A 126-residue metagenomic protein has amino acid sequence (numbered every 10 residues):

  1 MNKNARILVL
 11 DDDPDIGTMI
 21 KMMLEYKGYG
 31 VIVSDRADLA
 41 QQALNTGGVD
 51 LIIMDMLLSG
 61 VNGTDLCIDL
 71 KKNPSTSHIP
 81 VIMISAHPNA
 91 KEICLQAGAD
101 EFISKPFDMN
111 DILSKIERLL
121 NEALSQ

Functional and structural regions predicted by a protein language model:
P14-I32: Two-component/phosphorelay signaling modules centered on CheY-like receiver
G17, S59, S77: The feature encodes the CheY-like receiver
V33-L51: Acidic, metal-coordinating helix/loop segments flanking the phosphotransfer/catalytic sites of two-component signaling
D35-R36, N62-D65: Acidic catalytic/metal-coordinating carboxylates
D55: Active-site residues of response regulator receiver
T64-S77: Short amphipathic alpha-helix used as the core "switch/output" element in two-component signaling
D65, H87-I103, D111-S114: Alpha4 helix (beta4-alpha4-beta5 surface) of REC/receiver domains from two-component response regulators
I82-I84: Hydrophobic/aromatic residues positioned on beta-strands within the core alpha/beta folds
